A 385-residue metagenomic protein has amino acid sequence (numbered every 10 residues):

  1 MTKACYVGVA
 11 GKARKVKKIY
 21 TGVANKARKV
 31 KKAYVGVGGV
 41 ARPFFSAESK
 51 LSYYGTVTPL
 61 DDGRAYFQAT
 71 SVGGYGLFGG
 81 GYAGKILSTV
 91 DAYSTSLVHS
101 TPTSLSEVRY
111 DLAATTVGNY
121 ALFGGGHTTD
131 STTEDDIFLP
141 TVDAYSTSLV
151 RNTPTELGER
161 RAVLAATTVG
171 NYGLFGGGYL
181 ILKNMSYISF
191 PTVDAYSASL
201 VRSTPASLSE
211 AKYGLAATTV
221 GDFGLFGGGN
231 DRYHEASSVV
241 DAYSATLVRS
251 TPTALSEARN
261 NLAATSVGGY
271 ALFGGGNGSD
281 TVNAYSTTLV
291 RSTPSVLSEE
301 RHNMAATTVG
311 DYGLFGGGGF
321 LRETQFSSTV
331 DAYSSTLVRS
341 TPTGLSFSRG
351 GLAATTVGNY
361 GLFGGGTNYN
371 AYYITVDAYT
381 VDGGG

Functional and structural regions predicted by a protein language model:
T2-K12, T21-G22, V35-G385: Kelch-like beta-propeller repeat domains
V30-K32: Trimeric viral appendage architectures of receptor-binding fibers, tailspike depolymerases, and tail needles
